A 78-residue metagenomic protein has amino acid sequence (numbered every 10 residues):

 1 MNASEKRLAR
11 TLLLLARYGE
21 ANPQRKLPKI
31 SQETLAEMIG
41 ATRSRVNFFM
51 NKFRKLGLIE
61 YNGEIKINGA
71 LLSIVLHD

Functional and structural regions predicted by a protein language model:
M1-R17: Short alpha-helical segments that sit at the start of domains
A16-D78: Phosphate-/nucleic-acid-contacting segments
